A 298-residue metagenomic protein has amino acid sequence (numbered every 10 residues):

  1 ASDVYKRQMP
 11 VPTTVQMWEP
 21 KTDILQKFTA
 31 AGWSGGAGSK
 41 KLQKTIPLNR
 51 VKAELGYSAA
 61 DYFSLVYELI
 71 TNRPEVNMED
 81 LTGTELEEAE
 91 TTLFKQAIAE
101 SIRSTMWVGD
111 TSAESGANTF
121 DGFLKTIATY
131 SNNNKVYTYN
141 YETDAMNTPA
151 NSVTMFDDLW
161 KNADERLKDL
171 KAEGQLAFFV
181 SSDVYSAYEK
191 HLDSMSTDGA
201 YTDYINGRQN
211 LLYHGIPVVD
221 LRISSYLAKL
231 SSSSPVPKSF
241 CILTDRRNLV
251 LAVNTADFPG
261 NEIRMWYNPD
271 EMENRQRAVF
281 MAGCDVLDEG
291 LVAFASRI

Functional and structural regions predicted by a protein language model:
A1-Y5: Short, small-residue-biased leader/transition segments that mark boundaries at the very start of proteins
K6-Q16, K21-T22, T29-A37: Membrane-embedded catalytic interface detector for glycan/lipid assembly enzymes
F28-T92: Long, hydrophobic/aromatic-enriched structural stretches that serve as scaffold segments
L65-V66, R103, A187-E189: Short helix/loop capping segments that flank catalytic or ligand/cofactor-binding pockets
P74-N162, R297: Alpha-helical scaffold segments that mediate packing/assembly in large oligomeric complexes
N151-V253: Extended oligomerization regions of viral-like shell subunits
V218-I298: Extended, compositionally biased alpha-helical segments that mediate assembly or anchoring
